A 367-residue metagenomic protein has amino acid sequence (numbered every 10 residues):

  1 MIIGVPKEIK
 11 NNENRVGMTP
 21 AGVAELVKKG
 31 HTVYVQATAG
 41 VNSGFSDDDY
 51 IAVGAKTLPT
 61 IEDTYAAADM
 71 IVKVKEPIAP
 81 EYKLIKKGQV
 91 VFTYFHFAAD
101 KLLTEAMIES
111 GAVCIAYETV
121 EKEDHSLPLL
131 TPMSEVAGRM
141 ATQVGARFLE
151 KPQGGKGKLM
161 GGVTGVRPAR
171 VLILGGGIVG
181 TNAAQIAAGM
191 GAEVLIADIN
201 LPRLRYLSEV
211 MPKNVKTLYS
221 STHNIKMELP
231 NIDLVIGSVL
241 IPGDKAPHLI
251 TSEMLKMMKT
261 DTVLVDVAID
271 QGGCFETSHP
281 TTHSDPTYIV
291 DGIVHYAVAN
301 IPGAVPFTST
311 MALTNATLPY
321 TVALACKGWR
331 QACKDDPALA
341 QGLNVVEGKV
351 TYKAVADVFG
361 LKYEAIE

Functional and structural regions predicted by a protein language model:
I2, E8, P77-A169, V298-N300: Glycine/serine-rich phosphate-binding loop and adjoining beta1-alpha1 elements at the start of nucleotide-handling
I2-S110: An N-terminal-biased, well-structured beta-alpha scaffold segment characteristic of Rossmann-like dinucleotide-binding
P6, K29-G30, V53, A98 (+13 more regions): Change "in soluble alpha/beta enzymes" to "in soluble alpha/beta proteins
P6-F45, P152-L240, T287: Glycine-rich phosphate/diphosphate-binding loop of Rossmann-like nucleotide-binding domains
D69, K75-E76, F95-H96, S221 (+3 more regions): Short glycine-/small-residue-rich Rossmann-like dinucleotide-binding loops
E118-V144, F148-L159, I269, C274-E367: Adenosine-phosphate binding glycine-rich loop
E209-D291: Rossmann-like adenosine-cofactor binding region
